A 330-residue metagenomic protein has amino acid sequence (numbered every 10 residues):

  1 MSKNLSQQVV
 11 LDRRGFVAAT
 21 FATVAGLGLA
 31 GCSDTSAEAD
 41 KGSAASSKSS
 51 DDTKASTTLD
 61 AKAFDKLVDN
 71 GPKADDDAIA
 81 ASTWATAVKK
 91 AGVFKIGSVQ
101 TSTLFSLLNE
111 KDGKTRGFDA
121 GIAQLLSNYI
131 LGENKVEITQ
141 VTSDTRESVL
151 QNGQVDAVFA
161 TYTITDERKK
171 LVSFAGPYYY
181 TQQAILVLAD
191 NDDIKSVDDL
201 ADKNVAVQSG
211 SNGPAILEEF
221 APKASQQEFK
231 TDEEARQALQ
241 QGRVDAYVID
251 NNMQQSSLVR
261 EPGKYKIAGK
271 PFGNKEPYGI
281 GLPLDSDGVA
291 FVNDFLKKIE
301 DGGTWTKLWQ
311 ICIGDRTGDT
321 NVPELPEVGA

Functional and structural regions predicted by a protein language model:
M1-L11, A18-A30: N-terminal secretory signal peptides
G31-S43: Bacterial lipoprotein signal-peptidase II cleavage site
D52-A78, N191, S211, G279-T317: Extended ligand-binding regions for polar small-molecule ligands
T58-L59, K73-V158: Extracytoplasmic small-molecule ligand-binding "clamshell" domains of the periplasmic binding protein/Venus flytrap
T101-T103, T115-I130, Y162-T163, T181-R236 (+5 more regions): Bilobed "Venus flytrap"/periplasmic-binding protein-like clamshell domains and structurally analogous long
V136-D199: Acidic, polar ligand-binding/catalytic clefts
T161-K170, Q240, D245-N274: A ligand-binding cleft/hinge motif common to bilobed small-molecule-binding domains
Y179-V187, Q255, V259-L296, R316-A330: Periplasmic-binding protein-like
